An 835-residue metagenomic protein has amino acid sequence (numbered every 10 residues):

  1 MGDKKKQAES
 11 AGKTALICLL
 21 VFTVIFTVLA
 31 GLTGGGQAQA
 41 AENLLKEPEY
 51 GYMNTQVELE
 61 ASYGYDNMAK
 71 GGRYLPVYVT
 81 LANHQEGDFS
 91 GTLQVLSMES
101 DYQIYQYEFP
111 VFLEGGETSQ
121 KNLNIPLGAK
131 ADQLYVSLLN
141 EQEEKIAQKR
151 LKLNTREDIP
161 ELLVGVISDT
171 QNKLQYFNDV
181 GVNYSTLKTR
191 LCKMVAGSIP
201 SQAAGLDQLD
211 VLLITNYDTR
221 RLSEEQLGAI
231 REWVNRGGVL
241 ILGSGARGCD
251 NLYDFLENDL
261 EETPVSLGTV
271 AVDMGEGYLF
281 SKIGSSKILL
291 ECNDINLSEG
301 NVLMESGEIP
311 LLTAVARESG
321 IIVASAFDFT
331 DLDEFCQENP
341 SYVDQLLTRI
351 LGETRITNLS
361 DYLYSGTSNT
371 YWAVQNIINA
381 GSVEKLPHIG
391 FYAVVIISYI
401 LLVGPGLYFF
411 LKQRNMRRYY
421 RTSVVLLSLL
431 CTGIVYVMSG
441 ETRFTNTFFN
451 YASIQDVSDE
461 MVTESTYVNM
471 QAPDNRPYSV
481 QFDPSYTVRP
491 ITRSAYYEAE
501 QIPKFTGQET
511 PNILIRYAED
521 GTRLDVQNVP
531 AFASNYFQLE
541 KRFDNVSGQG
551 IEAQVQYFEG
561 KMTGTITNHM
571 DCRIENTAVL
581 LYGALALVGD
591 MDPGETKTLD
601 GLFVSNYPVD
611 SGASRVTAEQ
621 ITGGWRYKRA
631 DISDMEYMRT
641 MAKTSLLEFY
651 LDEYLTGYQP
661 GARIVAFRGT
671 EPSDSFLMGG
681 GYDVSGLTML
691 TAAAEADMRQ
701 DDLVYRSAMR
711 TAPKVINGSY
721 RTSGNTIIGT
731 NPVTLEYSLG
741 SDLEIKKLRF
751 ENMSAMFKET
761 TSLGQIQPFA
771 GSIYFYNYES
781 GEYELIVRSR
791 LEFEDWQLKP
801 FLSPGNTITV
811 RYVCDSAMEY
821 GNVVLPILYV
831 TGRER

Functional and structural regions predicted by a protein language model:
A40-A41, R421, S439-E460: Alpha-helical transmembrane signal-anchor/signal-peptide segments
G71-R73, A129-V211, T215, L359 (+1 more regions): Aromatic-Pro/Gly-enriched surface loop or interdomain linker that acts as a lid/target-recognition segment
F89, S97-F109, G115, L580-L585: Short beta-strand and strand-turn-strand segments in soluble, beta-rich domains
F109-V111, K121-K130, G601-V604, L798-P800: Short, hydrophobic beta-strand segments
A204-G205, I214-G307, Y342: A glycine-rich, often tryptophan-bearing local segment used as a flexible ligand/cofactor-contacting loop or short
V239, N293-I389, A393-L401, P405 (+1 more regions): A glycine-centered loop/beta-turn motif at secondary-structure junctions
A472-Y778, S816: Accessory, solvent-exposed terminal regions and/or long lumenal/extracellular loops of proteins
D795-E819: Noncatalytic modules at the cell exterior or secretory-pathway interfaces, chiefly beta-strand-rich lectin/adhesion
